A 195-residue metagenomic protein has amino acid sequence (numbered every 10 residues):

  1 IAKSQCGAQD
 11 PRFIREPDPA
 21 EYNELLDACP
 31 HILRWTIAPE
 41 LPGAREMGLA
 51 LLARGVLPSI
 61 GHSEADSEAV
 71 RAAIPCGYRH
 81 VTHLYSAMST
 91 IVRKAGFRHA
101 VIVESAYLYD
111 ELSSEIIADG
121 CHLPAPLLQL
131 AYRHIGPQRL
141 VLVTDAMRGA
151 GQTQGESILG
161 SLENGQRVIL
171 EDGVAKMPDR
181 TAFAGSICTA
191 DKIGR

Functional and structural regions predicted by a protein language model:
I1-H99, G151: Histidine/acidic-residue-rich, glycine-tolerant segments that coordinate divalent metal ions
R98-I116, G120, Y132-R195: His/Asp/Glu-enriched, well-ordered alpha-helical/loop segment that forms or immediately abuts the divalent-metal
L123-L127: Short, conserved clusters of charged catalytic residues that mark active-site and nucleotide-handling motifs
